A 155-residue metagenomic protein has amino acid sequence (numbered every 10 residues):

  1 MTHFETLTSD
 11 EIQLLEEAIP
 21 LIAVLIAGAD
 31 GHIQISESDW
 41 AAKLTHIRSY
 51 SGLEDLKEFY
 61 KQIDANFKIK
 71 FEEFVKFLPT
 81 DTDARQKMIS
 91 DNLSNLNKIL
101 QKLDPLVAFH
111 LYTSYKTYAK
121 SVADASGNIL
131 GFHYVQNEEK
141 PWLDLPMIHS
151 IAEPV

Functional and structural regions predicted by a protein language model:
M1-G28, H32-V155: Small-residue-enriched hydrophobic alpha-helices in membranes
